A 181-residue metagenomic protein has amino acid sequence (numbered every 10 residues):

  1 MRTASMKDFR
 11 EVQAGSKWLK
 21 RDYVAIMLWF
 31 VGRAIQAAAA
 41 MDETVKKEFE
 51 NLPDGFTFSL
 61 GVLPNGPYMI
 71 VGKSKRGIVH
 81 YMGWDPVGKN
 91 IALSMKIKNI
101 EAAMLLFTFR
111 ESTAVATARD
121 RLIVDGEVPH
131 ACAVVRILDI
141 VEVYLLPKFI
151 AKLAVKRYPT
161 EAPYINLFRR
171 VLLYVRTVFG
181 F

Functional and structural regions predicted by a protein language model:
M1-F181: Feature captures hydrophobic
